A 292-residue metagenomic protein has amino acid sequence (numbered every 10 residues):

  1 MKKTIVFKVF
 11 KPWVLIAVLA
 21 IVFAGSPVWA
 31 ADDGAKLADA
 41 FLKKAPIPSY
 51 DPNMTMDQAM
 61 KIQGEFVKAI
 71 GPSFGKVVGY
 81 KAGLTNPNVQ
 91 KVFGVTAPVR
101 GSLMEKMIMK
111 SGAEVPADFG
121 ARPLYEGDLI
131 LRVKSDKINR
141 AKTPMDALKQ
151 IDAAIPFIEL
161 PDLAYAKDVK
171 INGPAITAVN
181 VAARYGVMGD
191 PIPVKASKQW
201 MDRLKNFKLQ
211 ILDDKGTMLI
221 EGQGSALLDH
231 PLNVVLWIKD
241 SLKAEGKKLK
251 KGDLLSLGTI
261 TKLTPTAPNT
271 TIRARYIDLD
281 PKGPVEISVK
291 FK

Functional and structural regions predicted by a protein language model:
K2-L15: Bacterial N-terminal signal peptides that target proteins for export
W13-G25: Bacterial N-terminal signal peptides
S26-A30: Sec/Tat signal peptide C-region and signal peptidase I cleavage site
A31-H230, G283-K292: Catalytic-core "active-site belt" of small-molecule-metabolizing enzymes, emphasizing His/Asp/Glu-rich regions
E245-L249, L255-S256: C-terminal soluble interaction/assembly domains
I260-T264, D278-K282: Short, charged beta-turn/beta-strand-edge "cap" motif at the junction between a beta-strand and an adjacent loop
